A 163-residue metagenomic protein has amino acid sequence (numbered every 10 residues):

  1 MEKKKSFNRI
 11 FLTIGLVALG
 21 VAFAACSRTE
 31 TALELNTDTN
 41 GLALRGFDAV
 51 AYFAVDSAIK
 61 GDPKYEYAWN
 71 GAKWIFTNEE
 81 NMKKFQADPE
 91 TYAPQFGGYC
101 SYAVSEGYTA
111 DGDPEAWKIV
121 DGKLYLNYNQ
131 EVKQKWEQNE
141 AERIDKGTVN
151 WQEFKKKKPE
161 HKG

Functional and structural regions predicted by a protein language model:
E2-I14: Bacterial N-terminal signal peptides that target proteins for export
A22-A25: C-terminal motif of bacterial Sec signal peptides marking the signal peptidase cleavage site
S27-T29: Bacterial signal peptide processing site
L33-T77, M82-K83: N-terminal secretory signal peptides
S57-Y65, M82, P89, Y108-A116 (+4 more regions): N-terminal secretory/targeting leader peptides
I75-F76, Y125-Y128: Hydrophobic core segments of beta-strands in well-ordered, beta-rich domains
T91-Y102: A low-complexity, Ser/Thr/Gly/Pro-enriched, surface-exposed linker/loop concept that marks segments flanking
E137-G163: C-terminal partner/receptor-binding element of secreted or periplasmic proteins
